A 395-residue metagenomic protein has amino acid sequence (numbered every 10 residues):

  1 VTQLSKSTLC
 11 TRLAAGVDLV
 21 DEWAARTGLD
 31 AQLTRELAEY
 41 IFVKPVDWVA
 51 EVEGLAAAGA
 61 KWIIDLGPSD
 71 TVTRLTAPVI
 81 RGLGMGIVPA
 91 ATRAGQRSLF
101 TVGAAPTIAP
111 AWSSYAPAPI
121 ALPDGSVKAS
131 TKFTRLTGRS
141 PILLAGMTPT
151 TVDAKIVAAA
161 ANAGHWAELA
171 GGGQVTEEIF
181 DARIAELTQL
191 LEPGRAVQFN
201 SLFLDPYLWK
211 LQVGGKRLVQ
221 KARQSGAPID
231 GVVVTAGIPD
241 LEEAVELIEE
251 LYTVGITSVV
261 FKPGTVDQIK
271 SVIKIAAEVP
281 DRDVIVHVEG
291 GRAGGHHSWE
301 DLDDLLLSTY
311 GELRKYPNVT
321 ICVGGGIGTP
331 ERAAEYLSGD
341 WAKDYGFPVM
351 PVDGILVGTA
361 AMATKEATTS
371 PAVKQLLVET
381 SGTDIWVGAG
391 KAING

Functional and structural regions predicted by a protein language model:
V1, L55, I63-G67, A160 (+3 more regions): Conserved small-residue
V1, V260-S271, I327-S338: Active-site glycine- and acidic-residue-rich loops that bind and position anionic ligands or nucleotide-like cofactors
V1-A109: Acyltransferase/transacylase module recognition
D30, S98-A104, A111-S113, G138 (+2 more regions): Extended charged low-complexity segments that act as oligomerization/scaffolding linkers
A56-G59, I64, A161, S225 (+4 more regions): Non-catalytic positions within long, well-ordered alpha-helices that form the structural scaffold/packing of enzyme
A105-P317: Active-site entrance/lid segments in N-terminal catalytic domains of soluble metabolic enzymes
T148, N318-L337, G358: Glycine-rich adenosine-cofactor-binding loop
L313, P317, L337-G395: Conserved active-site-proximal phosphate/metal-binding subdomains
